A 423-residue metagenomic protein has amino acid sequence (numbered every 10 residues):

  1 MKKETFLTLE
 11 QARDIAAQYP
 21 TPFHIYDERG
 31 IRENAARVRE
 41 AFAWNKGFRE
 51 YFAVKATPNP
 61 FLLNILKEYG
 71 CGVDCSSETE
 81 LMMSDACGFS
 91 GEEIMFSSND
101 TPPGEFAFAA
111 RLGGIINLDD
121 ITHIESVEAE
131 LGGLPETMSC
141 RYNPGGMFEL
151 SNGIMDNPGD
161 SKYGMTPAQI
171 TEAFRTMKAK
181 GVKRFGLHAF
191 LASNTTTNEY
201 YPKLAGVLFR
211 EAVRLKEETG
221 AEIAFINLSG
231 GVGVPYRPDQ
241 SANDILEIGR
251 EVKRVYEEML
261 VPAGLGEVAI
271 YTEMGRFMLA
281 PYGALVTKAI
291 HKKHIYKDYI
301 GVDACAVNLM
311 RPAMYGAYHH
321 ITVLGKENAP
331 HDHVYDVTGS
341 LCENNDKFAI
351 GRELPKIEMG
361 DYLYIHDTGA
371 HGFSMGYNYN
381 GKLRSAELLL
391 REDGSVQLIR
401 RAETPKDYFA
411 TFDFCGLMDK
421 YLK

Functional and structural regions predicted by a protein language model:
M1-E136, T171, R175-K183, E217 (+2 more regions): A charged N-terminal "starter" segment
L9, L265-K423: Charged (often Lys/Glu-rich) extended helix/loop segments that serve as interaction or gating elements
I31, K55, S77, A109 (+6 more regions): Conserved, mostly hydrophobic/aromatic
F52, V73-S76, F96, N117-D120 (+6 more regions): General beta-strand structural signal in soluble alpha/beta enzymes
P58-F61, E125, M147-F148, S193-T197 (+5 more regions): Flexible loop/turn segments at secondary-structure boundaries
L63, D85-A86, F106-F108, V127-E130 (+6 more regions): Short acidic, glycine/serine/threonine-rich loops at helix termini
G133-M147: Glycine-rich, aromatic-flanked loop segments that form ligand/cofactor-binding clefts across common enzyme folds
P144-I290, L354: Active-site loop/helix belt of alpha/beta enzymes
